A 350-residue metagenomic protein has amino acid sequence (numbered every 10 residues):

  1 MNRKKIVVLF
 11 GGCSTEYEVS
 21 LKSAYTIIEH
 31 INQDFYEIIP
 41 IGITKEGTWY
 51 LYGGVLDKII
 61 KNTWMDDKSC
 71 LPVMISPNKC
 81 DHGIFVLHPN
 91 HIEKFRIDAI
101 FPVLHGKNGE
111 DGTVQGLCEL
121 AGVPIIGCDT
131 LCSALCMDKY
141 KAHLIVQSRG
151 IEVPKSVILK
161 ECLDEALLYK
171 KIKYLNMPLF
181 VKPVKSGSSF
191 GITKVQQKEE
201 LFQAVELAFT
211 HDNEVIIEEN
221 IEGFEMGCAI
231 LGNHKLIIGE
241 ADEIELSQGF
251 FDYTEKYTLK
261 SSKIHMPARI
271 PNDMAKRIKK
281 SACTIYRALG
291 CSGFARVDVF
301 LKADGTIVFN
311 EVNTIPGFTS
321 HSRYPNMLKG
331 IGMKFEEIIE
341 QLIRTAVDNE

Functional and structural regions predicted by a protein language model:
M1-L131, L135-M137, K141, K160-Y169 (+1 more regions): ATP-binding N-terminal substructure of ATP-dependent carboxylate-amine bond-forming enzymes
N2-F10, S14-T15, L21-Y25, N90 (+3 more regions): Active-site nucleotide/adenylate-binding loops and adjacent lid/helix of ATP-dependent enzymes
E37, P124, E152, E214 (+1 more regions): Residue-level detector of anion-binding/catalytic polar loops
H105-G106, I244-Q248, N313-M327: Glycine-rich phosphate/pyrophosphate-binding beta-alpha loops
Q196-K280, L301-V308: Phosphate-binding site of ATP-dependent enzymes
E219, C228-I230, Y286-F318, L328: Conserved metal-phosphate-binding beta-hairpin within the catalytic cores of diverse ATP-dependent phosphoryl-transfer
I338-E350: Cysteine/selenocysteine-centered motifs that mediate thiol-based redox chemistry or coordinate metal-sulfur cofactors
